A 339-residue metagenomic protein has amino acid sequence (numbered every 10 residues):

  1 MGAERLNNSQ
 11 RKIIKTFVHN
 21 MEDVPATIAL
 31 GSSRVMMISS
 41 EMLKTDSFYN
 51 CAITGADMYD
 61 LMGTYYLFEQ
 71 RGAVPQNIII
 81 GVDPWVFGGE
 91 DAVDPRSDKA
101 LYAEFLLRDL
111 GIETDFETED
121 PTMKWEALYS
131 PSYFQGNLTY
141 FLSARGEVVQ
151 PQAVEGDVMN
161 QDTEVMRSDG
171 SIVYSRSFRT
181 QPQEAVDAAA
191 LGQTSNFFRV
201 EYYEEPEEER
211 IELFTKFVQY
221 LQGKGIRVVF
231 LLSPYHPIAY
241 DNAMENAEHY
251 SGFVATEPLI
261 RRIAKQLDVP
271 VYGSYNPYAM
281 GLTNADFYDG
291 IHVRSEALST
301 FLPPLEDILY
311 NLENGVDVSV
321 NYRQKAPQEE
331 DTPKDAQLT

Functional and structural regions predicted by a protein language model:
M1-V24, R71, V318-T339: N-terminal secretory targeting modules
D23-E119: Membrane-embedded segments
M36-S39, V86-E90, L142, P237-D241 (+1 more regions): Short catalytic/ligand-binding loop motif for oxyanion handling, primarily in non-cytosolic enzymes, centered on
A52, F198-E208, A247-H249, D289-V293: The substrate-binding groove and active-site-proximal loops of carbohydrate-active enzymes, especially glycoside
L61-T64, E207-T215, H249-I260: Well-ordered, non-membrane alpha-helical segments in soluble/globular domains
P95-R227, V318-T339: Secreted/periplasmic serine-hydrolase-like ester/acetyl group-modifying domain
Y220-A247: Active-site segments of SGNH/GDSL-like serine hydrolases that catalyze O-acetyl group transfer/hydrolysis on lipids
H249-T339: C-terminal regions of proteins
